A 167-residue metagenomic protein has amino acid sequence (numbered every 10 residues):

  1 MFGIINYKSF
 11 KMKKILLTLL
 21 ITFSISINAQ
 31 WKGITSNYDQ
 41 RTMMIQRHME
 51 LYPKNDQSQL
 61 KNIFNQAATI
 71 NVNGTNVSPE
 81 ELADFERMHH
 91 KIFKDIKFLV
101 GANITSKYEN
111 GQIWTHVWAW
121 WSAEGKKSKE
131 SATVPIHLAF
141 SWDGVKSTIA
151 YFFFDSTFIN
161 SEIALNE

Functional and structural regions predicted by a protein language model:
M1-S36: Bacterial Sec-dependent N-terminal signal peptides
A29-S58, N62: Short, low-complexity N-terminal intrinsically disordered segments enriched in polar/charged residues
K32, I63-S78, K91-I92: A short gly/proline-enriched turn/hairpin at secondary-structure junctions
H48, Q59-K61, A68, L82 (+3 more regions): Hydrophobic pocket/interface hotspot
Q59-N62, V72-G74, K97-A102: Surface-exposed patches in mature extracellular/periplasmic domains of secreted proteins
D84-S128: Surface-exposed, charged secondary-structure patches
W118-F154: Exposed beta-sheet edge and beta->alpha loop/turn motif
I149-E167: Low-complexity, intrinsically disordered terminal/linker segments enriched in charged and Gly/Pro repeats
